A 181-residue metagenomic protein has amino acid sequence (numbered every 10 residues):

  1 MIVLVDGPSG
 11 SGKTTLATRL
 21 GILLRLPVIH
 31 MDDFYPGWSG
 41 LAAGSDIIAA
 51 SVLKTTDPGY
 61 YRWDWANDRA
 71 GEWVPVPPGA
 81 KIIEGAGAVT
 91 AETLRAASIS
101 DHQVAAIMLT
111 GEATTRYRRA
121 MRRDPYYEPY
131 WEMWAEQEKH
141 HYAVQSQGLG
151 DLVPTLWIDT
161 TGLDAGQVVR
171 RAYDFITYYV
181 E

Functional and structural regions predicted by a protein language model:
I2-L4: Short hydrophobic/aromatic beta-strand immediately N-terminal to the Walker A/P-loop
G7: The Walker A (P-loop) glycine that initiates the GxxxxGKT/S ATP-binding motif of P-loop NTPases
G10: Walker A (P-loop) phosphate-binding loop of P-loop NTPases
K13: Conserved lysine of the Walker
L16: Hydrophobic positions on the alpha1 helix immediately C-terminal to the Walker A/P-loop
D33-A80: ATP-dependent small-molecule kinase phosphotransfer cores that center on conserved nucleotide phosphate-binding segments
E72-D124: ATP-dependent NMP and nucleoside kinases share a basic, alpha-helical "lid"
P125-Y179: Small-molecule kinase domains that catalyze NTP-dependent phosphoryl transfer to phosphate-bearing small molecules
